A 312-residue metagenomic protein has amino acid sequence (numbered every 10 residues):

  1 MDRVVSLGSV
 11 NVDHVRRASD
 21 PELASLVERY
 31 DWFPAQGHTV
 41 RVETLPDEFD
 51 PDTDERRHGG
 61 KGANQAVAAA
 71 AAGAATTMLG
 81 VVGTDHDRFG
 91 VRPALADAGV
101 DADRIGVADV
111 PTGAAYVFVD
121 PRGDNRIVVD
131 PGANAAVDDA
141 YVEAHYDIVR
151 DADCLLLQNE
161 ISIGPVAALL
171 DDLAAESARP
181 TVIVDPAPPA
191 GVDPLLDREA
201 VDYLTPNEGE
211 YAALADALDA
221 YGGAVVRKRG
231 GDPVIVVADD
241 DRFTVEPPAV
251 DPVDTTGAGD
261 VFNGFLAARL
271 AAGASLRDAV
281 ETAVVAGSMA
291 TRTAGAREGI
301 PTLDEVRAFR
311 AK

Functional and structural regions predicted by a protein language model:
M1-L79: Glycine-rich phosphate/adenosyl-contacting loop at the front of the ribokinase-like
R3-V5, D20, R29-W32, D216-K312: Conserved phosphate-binding/catalytic region of the ribokinase-like
A69, N207, G259: Short, conserved phosphate/pyrophosphate- and ester-handling motifs at nucleotide-, phospho-/glycolipid
A70, A174, A271: Gly/Ala-rich phosphate-binding loop of Rossmann-like dinucleotide-binding domains, activating on the conserved
T76, A102-D103, P180-V182, V225: Hydrophobic anchor at the start of a short beta-strand that flanks the dinucleotide cofactor-binding loop
M78, G106-D109, V117-C154: Conserved phosphate-binding/catalytic loop of the ribokinase/pfkB sugar-kinase fold
A96-D109: A glycine-rich helix N-cap at a beta->alpha junction
D153-A224, G231-V234: Conserved beta-alpha-beta core of the PfkB/ribokinase-like small-molecule kinase fold
